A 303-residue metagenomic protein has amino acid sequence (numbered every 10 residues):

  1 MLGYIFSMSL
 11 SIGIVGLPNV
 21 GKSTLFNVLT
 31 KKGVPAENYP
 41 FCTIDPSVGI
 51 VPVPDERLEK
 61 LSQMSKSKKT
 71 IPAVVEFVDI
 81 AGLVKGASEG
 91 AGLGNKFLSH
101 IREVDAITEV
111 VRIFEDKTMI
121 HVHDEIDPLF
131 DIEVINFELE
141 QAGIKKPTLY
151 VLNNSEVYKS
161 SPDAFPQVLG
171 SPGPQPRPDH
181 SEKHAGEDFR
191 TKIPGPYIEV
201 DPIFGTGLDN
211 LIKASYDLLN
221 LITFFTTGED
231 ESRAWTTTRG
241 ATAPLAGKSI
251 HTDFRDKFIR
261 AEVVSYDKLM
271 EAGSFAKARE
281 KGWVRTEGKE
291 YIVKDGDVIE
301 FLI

Functional and structural regions predicted by a protein language model:
L2-A91, N95-I101, I107-V111: Conserved G1/Walker A P-loop phosphate-binding module
G3-V15, V20, F26, Q141-I303: C-terminal-of-GTPase-core extension/linker across diverse P-loop GTPases
N27, C42, E59, Q63 (+6 more regions): Solvent-exposed alpha-helical segments within well-ordered globular domains of core cellular machineries
K31-K32, R57-L58, G82-V84, R112-T118 (+5 more regions): Conserved nucleotide-binding/hydrolysis micro-motifs of P-loop NTPases
A36, V122, A278: Short clusters of hydrophobic/aromatic residues that line enzyme substrate/ligand-binding pockets
E89, M119-V122, G273-F275: Short acidic, glycine/serine/threonine-rich loops at helix termini
G94-F165, E187-Y197: Conserved C-terminal guanine-recognition region of P-loop GTPase G domains, centered on the G4
